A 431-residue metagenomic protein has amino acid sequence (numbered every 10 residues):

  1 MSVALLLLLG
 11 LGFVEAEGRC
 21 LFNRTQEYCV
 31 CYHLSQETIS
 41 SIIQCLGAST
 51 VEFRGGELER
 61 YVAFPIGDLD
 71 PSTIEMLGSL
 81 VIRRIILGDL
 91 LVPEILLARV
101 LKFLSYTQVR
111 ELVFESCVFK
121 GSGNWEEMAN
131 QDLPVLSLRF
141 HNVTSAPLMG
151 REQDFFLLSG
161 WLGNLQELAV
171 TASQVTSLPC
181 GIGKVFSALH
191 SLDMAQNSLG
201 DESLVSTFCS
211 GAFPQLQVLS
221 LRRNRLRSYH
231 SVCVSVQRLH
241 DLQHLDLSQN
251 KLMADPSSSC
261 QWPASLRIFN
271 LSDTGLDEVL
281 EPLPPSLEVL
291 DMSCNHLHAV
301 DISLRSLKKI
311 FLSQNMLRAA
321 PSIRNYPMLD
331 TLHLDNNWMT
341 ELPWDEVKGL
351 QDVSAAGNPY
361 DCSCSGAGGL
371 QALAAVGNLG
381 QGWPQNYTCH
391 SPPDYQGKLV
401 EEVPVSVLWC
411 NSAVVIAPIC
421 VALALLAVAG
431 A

Functional and structural regions predicted by a protein language model:
S2-A431: Extracellular leucine-rich repeat
